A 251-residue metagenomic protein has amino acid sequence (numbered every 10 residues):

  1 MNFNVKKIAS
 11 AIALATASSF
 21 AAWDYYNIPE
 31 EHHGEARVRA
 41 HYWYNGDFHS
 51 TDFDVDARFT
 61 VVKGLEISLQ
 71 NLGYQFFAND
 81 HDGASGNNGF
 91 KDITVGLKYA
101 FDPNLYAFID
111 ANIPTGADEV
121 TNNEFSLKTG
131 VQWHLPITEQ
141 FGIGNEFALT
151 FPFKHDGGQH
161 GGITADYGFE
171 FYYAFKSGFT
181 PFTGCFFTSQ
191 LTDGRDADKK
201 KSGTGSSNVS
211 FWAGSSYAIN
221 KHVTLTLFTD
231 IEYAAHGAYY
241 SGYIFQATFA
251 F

Functional and structural regions predicted by a protein language model:
M1-H33: Cleavable N-terminal export/targeting peptides
A21-D118, N122-I143, A148-F153, T164-A234 (+1 more regions): Transmembrane beta-barrel domains of Gram-negative outer membranes and organellar outer membranes
G158-H160: Short, solvent-exposed loop/hinge segments that bridge or flank secondary-structure elements
